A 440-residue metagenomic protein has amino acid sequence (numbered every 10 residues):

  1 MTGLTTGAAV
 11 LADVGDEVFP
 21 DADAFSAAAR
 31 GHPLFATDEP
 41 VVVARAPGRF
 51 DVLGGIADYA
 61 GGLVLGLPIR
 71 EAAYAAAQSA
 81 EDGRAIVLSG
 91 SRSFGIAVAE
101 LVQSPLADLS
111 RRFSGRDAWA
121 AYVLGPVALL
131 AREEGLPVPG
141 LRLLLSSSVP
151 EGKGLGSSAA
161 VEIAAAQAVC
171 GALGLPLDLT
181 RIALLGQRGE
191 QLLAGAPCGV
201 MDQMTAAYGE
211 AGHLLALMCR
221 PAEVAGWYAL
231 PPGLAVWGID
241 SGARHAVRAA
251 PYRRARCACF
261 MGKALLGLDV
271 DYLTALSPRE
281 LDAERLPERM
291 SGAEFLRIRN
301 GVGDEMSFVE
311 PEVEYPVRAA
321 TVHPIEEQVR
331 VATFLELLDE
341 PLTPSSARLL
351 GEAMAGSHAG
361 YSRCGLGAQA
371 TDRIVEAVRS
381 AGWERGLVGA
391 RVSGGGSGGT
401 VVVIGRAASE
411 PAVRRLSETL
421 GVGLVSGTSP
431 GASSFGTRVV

Functional and structural regions predicted by a protein language model:
M1-R49, L53, Y74, Q78-R116 (+2 more regions): C-terminal nucleotide
A46-G61, S146-A165, G386-I404: Glycine/serine-rich anion-binding loops at beta->alpha junctions that coordinate negatively charged ligand groups
R49-F50, E71, E81, S91-F94 (+6 more regions): Acidic, glycine-rich active-site loops and adjacent beta-strand->loop/helix elements that engage anionic groups
G61-P68, A255-R256: Short Gly/aromatic-enriched secondary-structure transition segments
L88, G140-S147, L177-R188, L349-A353 (+1 more regions): Beta-strand segments within the central parallel beta-sheet cores of soluble alpha/beta enzyme folds
E100-P137, L143-V149: Hydrophobic alpha-helical hairpins/lids featuring a short glycine-rich hinge
R132-R142, V169-L185, A407-L420: Phosphate-handling active-site elements
K153-G238, V440: Fold-level recognition of mixed alpha/beta catalytic cores in primary-metabolism enzymes, strongest
